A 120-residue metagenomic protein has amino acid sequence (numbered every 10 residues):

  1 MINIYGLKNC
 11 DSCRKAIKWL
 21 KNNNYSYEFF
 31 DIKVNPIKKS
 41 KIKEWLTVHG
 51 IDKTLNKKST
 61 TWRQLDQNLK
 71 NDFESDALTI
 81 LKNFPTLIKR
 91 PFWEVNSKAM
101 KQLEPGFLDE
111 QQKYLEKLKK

Functional and structural regions predicted by a protein language model:
M1-N23, Y27-I32: Local sequence-structure signature of Cys/Sec-based thiol-disulfide redox active-site neighborhoods
V34-K120: Thiol/selenol-based redox catalytic cores and closely related redox-interacting motifs
